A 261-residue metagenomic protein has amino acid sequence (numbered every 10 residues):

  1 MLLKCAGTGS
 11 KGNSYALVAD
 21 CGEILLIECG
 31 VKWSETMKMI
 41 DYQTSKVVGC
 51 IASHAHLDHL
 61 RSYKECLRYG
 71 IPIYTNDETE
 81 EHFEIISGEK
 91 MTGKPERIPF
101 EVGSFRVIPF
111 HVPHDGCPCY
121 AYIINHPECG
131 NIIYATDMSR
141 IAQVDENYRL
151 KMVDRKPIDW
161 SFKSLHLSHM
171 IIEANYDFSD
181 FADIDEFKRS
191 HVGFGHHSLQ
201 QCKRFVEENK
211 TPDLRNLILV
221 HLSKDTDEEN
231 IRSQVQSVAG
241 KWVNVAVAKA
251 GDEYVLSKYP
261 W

Functional and structural regions predicted by a protein language model:
M1-Y42, Y120-D137, H169: Conserved beta-strand hairpin/beta-sheet module of binuclear metal-dependent hydrolase folds, prominently
G7-T8, C29-V31, A55, E78 (+5 more regions): Active-site metal-binding loops of divalent metal-dependent hydrolases
S10, V107, D227-E228, Y254-S257: Extended recognition/assembly regions associated with phosphoester-bond processing machinery
E23, K32-T79: Active-site metal-binding motif and surrounding structural segment of the metallo-beta-lactamase
R61-G70, I85-I86, D227-V235: Metal-dependent catalytic neighborhoods of phosphoester/phosphodiester hydrolases
T75-C129: Metallo-beta-lactamase
I98, S104-P109, H114, G130 (+2 more regions): Conserved catalytic scaffold of divalent metal-dependent phosphoesterases
E146-A250: Cap/insert and terminal regions of metallo-dependent hydrolase folds
